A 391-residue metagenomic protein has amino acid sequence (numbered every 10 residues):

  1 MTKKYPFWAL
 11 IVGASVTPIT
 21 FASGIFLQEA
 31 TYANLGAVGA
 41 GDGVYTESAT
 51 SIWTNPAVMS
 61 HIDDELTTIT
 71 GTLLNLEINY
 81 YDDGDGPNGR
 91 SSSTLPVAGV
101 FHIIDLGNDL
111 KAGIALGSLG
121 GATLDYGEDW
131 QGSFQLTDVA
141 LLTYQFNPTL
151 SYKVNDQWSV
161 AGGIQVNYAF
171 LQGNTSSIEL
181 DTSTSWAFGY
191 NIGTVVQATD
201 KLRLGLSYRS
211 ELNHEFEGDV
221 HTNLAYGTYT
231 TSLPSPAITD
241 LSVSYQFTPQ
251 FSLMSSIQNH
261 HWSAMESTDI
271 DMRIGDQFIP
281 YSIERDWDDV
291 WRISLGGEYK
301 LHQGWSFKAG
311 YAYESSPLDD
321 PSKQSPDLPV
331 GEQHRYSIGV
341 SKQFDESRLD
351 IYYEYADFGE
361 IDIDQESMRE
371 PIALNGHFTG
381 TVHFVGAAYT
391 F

Functional and structural regions predicted by a protein language model:
M1-W8: Bacterial N-terminal signal peptides that target proteins for export
S23-V38, D42, Y81-N88, T94-F391: Outer-membrane beta-barrel porins/channels
V44-E47, I52-D63, I103-L106, V154: Outer-membrane beta-barrel pore proteins
T72-L74: Secreted peptidase-domain scaffold signal
L76-Y80: Short, solvent-exposed loop/turn elements at domain surfaces
